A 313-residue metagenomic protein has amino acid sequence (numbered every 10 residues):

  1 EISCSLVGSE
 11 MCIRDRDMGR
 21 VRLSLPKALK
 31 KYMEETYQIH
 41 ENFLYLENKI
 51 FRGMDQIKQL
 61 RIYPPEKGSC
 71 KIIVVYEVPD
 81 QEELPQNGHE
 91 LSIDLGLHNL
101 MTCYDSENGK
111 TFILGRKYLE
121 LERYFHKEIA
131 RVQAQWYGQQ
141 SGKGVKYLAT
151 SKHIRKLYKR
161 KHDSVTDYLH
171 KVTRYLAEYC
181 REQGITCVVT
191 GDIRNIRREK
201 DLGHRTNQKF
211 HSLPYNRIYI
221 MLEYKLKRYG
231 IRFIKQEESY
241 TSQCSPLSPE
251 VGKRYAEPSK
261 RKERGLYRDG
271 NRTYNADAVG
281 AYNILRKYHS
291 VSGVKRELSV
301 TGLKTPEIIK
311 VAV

Functional and structural regions predicted by a protein language model:
E1-I13: Single conserved hydrophobic/aromatic residue that forms the stacking wall/gate of nucleotide- or nucleobase-binding
S3-C4, R52, E83, C180: Structural motif
L6-G8, K27, K295, G302: Intrinsically disordered, low-complexity serine/threonine-rich segments
R14-H89, I93-N99, D105: Polybasic low-complexity intrinsically disordered regions
E66-V313: Positively charged, helix-rich recognition surfaces that bind polyanionic ligands
